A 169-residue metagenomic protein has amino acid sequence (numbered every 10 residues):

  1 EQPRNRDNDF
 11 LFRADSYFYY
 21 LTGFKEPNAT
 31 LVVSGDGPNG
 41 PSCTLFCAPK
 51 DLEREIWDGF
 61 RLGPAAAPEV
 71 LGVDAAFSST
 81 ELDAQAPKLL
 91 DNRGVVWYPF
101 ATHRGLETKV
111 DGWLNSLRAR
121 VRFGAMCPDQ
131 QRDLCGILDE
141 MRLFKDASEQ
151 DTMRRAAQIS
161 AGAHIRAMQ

Functional and structural regions predicted by a protein language model:
E1-I165: A composition/biophysics-driven feature that prefers long, compositionally simple stretches
